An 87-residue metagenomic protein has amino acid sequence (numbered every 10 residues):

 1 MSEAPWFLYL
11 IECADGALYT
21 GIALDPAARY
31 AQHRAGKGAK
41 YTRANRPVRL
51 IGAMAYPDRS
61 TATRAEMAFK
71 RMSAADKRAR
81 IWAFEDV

Functional and structural regions predicted by a protein language model:
M1-A39, R43-P47, G52-A53, S60-V87: GIY-YIG nuclease catalytic motif and its immediate N-terminal context
